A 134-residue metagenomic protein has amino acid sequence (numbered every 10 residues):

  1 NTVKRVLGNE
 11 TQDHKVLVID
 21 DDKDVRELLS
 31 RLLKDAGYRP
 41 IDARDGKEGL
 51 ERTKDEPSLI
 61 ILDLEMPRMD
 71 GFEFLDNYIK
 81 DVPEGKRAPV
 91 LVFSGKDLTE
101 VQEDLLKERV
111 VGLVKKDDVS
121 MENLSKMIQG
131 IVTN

Functional and structural regions predicted by a protein language model:
N1-L17, K107, V119-N134: Non-catalytic signal-transmission and effector/linker regions of two-component phosphorelay proteins
D22-R26: Short acidic/polar segment at the start of the alpha1 helix of CheY-like receiver
E27-D35: Charged docking surfaces used in two-component/phosphorelay signaling
D42-E51, G71: Helix N-cap/capping motif at the beta->alpha junctions
E51, F72-G85: Short amphipathic alpha-helix used as the core "switch/output" element in two-component signaling
E56-I61: Active-site beta3 strand of CheY-like receiver
M66: Receiver (REC) domain active-site loop signature in two-component systems and cognate sites in sensor histidine kinases
F93-S94, K116: Hydrophobic/aromatic residues positioned on beta-strands within the core alpha/beta folds
